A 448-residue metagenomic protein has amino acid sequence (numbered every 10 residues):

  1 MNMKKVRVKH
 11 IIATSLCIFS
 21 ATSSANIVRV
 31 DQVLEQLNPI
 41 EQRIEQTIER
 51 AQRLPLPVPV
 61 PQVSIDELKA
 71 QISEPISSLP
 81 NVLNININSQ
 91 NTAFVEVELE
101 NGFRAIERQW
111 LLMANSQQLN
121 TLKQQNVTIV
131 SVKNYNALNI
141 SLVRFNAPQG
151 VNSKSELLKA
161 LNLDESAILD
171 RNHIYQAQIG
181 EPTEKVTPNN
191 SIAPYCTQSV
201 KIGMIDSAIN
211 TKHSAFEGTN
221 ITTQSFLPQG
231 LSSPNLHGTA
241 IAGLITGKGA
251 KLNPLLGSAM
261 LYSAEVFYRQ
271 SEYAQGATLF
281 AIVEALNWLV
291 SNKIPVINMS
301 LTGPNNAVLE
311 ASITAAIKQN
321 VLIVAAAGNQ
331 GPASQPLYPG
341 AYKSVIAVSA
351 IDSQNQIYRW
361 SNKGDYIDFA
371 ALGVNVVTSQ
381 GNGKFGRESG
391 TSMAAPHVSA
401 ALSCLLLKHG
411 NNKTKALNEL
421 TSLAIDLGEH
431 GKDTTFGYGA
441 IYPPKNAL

Functional and structural regions predicted by a protein language model:
N2-I12: Bacterial N-terminal signal peptides that target proteins for export
S20-S24: N-terminal signal peptide c-region/cleavage motif recognized by signal peptidases
N26-N172, Q176-A177: Inhibitory N-terminal propeptides of secreted protease zymogens
I27-R29, F267-Y342, Q354-I357, K363 (+2 more regions): Substrate-binding/access-modulating region of protease and related hydrolase catalytic domains
N136-I209, H213-E217, T435, P444: Protease zymogen maturation seam
I192-I202, I209-I221, Q229-T278, Y342-K343 (+2 more regions): Subtilisin-like serine protease catalytic core
I205, N210, S214-F216, I221 (+2 more regions): Catalytic-core environment of secreted peptidases
V266, P295, G373-L448: Hydrolase catalytic cores
